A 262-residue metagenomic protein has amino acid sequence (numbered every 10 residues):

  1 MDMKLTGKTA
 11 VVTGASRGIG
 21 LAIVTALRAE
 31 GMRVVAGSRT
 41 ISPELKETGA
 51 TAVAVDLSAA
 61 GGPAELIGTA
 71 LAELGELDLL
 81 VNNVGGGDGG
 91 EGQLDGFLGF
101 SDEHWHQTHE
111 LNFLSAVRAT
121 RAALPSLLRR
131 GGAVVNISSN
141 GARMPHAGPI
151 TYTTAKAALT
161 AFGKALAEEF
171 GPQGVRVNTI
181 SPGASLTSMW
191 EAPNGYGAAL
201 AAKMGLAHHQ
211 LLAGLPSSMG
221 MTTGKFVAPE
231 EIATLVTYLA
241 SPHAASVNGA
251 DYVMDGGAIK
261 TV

Functional and structural regions predicted by a protein language model:
T9, S16-R17: Conserved glycine-rich cofactor-binding loop
E91-F97, S101-H106: Substrate-binding pocket helix/loop in short-chain dehydrogenase/reductase
T120, A155, G163: Active-site helix of classical SDR
P125, E168-E169, A245: Alpha-helical segment proximal to the catalytic Tyr-Lys
S139: Residue(s) in the substrate-gating loop at a strand-loop-helix junction that position the organic substrate next
M144, K225, V236-T237, N248-V262: Short C-terminal tail/terminal secondary-structure segment of NAD(P)H-dependent dehydrogenase/reductase domains
G171, R176, V247-G249: Short, small/polar-rich loop/turn modules that mediate ligand/substrate recognition or access, typified
